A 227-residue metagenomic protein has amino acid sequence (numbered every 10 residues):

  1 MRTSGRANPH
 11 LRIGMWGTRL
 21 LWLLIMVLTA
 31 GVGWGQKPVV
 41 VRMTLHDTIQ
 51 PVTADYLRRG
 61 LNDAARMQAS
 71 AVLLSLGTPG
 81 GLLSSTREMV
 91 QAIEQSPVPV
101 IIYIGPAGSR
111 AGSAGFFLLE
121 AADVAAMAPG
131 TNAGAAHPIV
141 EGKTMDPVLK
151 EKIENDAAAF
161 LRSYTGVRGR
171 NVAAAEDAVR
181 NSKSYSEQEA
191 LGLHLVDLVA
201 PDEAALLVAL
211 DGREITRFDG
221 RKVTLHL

Functional and structural regions predicted by a protein language model:
R19-A30: Bacterial N-terminal signal peptides
W34-L227: Soluble extramembrane regions of membrane proteins in the secretory/endomembrane system
